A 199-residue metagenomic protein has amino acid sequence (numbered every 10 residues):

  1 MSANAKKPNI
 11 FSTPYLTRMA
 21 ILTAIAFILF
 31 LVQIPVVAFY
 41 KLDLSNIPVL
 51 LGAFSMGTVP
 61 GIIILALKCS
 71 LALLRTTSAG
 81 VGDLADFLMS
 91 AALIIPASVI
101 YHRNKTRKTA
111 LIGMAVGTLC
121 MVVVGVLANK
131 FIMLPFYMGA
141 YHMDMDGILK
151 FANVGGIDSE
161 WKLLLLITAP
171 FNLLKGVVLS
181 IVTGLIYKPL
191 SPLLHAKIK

Functional and structural regions predicted by a protein language model:
M1-K199: Loop-helix junctions at membrane interfaces
